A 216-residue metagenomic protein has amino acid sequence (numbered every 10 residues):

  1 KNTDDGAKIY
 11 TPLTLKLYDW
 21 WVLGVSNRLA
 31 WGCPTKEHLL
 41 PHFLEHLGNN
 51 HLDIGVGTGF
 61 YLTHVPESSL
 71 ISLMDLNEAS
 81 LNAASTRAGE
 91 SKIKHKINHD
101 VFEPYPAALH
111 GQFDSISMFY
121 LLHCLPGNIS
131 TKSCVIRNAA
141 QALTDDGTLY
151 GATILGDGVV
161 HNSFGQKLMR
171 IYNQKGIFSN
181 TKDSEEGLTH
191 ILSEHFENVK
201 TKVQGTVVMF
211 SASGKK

Functional and structural regions predicted by a protein language model:
K1-L47, F60: Conserved class I S-adenosyl-L-methionine
N50-Y105: Class I SAM-dependent methyltransferase SAM/SAH-binding core
Y105-G111: Short amphipathic alpha-helix with an adjacent loop that forms part of the alpha/beta core around
S117-Y120: A conserved beta-strand element that flanks and buttresses the S-adenosyl-L-methionine
L125-N138: A short, conserved alpha-helix within the catalytic core of class I
L143-L149: Short glycine-dipeptide loop
Y150-T201: C-terminal alpha-helical "lid/dimerization" subdomain adjacent to the S-adenosyl-L-methionine
H195-K216: Core SAM-dependent methyltransferase catalytic element
